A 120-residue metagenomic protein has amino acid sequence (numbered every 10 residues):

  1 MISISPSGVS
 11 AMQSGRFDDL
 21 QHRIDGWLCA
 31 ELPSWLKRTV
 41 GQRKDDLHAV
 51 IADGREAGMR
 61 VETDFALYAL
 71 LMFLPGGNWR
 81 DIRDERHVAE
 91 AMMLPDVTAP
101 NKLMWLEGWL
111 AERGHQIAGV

Functional and structural regions predicted by a protein language model:
M1-V120: A contiguous, surface-oriented mixed alpha/beta subdomain in the mid-to-C-terminal portion of proteins that forms
